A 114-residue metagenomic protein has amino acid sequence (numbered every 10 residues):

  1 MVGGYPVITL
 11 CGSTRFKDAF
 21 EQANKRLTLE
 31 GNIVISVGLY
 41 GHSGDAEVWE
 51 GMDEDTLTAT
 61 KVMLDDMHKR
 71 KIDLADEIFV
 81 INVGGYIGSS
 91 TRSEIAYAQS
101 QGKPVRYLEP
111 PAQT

Functional and structural regions predicted by a protein language model:
M1-T114: Conserved catalytic or regulatory cores that recognize and/or transform ribose-phosphate-containing ligands
